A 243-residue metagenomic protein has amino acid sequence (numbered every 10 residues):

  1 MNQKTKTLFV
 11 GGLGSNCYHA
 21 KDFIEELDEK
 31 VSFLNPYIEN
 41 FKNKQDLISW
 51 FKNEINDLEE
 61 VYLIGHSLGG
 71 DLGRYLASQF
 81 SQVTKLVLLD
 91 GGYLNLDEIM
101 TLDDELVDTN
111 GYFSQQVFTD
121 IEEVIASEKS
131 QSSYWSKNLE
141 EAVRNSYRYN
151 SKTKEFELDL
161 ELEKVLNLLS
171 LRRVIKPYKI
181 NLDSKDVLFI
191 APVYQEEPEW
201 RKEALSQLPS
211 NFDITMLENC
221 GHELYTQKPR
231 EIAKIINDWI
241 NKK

Functional and structural regions predicted by a protein language model:
N2-K42: Conserved HGGG/HGGXW glycine-rich cap/lid loop of the alpha/beta-hydrolase fold
E25, S32-I64, K234: Active-site loop/oxyanion-hole signature of alpha/beta-hydrolase fold enzymes
P36, T215-C220: Short glycine-rich catalytic loops that host catalytic nucleophiles or stabilize transition states across multiple
G65-G69, G73: Gly/Ala-rich beta-loop-alpha elbow adjacent to hydrolase catalytic centers
L86-T119: Flexible "cap/lid" loop of the alpha/beta hydrolase fold
T119-S170: Conserved alpha/beta-hydrolase catalytic His-Asp/Glu region
N150-L208: Conserved serine/cysteine hydrolase catalytic core
C220-P229: Catalytic histidine-centered segment of alpha/beta-hydrolase-like enzymes
